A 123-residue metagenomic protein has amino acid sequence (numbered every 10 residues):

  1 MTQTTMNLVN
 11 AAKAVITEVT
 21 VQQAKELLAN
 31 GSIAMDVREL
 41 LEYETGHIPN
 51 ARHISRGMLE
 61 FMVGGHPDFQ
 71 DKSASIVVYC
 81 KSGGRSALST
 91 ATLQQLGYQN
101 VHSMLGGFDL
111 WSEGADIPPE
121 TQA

Functional and structural regions predicted by a protein language model:
M1-I33, L40-S75, G84-A123: Rhodanese-like catalytic fold shared by cysteine-dependent sulfurtransferases and DSP/PTP-type phosphatases
V78-Y79: Short, surface-exposed ligand- or partner-binding patches at beta-edge/loop junctions that are enriched in aromatics
